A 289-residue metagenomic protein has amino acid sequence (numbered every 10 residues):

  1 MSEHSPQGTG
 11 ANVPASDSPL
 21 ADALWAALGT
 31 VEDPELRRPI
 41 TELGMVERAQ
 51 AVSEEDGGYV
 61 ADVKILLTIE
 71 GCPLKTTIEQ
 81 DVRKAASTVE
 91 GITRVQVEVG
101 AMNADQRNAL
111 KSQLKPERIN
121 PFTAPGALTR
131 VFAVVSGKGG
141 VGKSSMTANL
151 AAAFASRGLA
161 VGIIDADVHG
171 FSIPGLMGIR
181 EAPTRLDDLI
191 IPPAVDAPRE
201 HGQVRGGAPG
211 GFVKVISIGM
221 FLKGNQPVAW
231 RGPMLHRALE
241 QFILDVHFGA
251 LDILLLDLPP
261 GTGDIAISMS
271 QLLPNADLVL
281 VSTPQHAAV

Functional and structural regions predicted by a protein language model:
S2-E47: N-proximal, solvent-exposed amphipathic alpha-helical segments enriched in charged/polar residues
S2-G10, Y59-I69, F132-V134, D277-V281: Short, hydrophobic beta-strand segments
L28, V46, C72, A86 (+7 more regions): Residue-level signature of catalytic and energy-coupling elements of molecular machines, predominantly ATP/GTP-dependent
E42-M45, Q50-E55, A61, T68 (+3 more regions): Extreme N-terminal, non-catalytic leader segments that precede Walker-type/kinase nucleotide-binding cores
S87, A151, A155, S270: Gly/Ala-rich phosphate-binding loop of Rossmann-like dinucleotide-binding domains, activating on the conserved
R107, D245-F248, D252-V289: Conserved catalytic-core segment of NTP-binding enzymes
R130-H169: Walker A/P-loop phosphate-binding motif and the immediately C-terminal alpha-helix
F154-W230, H236-R237, I243: Phosphate-binding loop that captures ATP/GTP phosphates
